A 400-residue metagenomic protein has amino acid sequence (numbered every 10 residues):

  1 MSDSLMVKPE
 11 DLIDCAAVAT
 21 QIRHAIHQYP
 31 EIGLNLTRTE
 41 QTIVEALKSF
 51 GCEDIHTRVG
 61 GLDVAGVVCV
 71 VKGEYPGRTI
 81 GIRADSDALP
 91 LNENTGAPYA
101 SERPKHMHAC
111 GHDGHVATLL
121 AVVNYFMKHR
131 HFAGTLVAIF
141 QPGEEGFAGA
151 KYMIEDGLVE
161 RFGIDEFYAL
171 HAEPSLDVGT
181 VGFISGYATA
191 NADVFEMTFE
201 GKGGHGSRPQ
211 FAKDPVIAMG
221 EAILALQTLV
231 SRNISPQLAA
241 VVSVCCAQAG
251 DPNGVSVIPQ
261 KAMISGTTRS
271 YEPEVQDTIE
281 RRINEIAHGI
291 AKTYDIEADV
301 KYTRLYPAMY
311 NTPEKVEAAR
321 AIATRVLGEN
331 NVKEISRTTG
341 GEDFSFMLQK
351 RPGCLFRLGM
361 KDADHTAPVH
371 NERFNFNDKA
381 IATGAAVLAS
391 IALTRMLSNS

Functional and structural regions predicted by a protein language model:
S2-D3, G220-S400: Metal-dependent amide/peptide-bond hydrolase catalytic core, centered on the "pita-bread" metallohydrolase fold
S2-H108, A117-L120, N124-F132: Acidic/His- and Gly-rich active-site-bordering loop/insert found across diverse amide/peptide-bond hydrolases
I26, C69, I82, H112 (+8 more regions): Divalent metal-coordination and catalytic microenvironments
Y29, Q210-I217, P273-E280: Active-site pocket-shaping loop/turn-to-helix segments
E53, I164-D165, P352: Conserved acidic residues
A65-V67, A88-L91, T95-M107, D113-G114 (+3 more regions): Histidine/acidic-residue-rich, glycine-tolerant segments that coordinate divalent metal ions
G81-R83, F195, L355-K361: Non-cysteine beta-strand/loop elements that form the S-adenosyl-L-methionine
